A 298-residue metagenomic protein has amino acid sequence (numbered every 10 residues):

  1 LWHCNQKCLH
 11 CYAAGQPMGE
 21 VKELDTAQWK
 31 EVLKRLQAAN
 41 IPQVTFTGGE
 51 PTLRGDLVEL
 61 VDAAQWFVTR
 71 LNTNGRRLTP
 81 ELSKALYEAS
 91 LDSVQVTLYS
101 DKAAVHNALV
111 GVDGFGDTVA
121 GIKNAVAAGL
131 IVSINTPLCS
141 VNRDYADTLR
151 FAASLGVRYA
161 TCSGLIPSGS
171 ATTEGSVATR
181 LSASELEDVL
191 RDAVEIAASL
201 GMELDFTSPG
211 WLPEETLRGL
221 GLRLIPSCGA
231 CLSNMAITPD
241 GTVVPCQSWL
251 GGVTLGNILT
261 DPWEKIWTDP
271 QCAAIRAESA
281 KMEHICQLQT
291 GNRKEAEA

Functional and structural regions predicted by a protein language model:
L1-S93: Conserved alpha-helical substructure of the radical SAM core
W2-N5, L222, A280: Processing junctions and N-termini across compartments
H3, K7, S227, I285: The −1 position to Zn-ligating cysteines in a subset of zinc-ribbon hairpins
C4, F46, V96, G241 (+1 more regions): Conserved, mostly hydrophobic/aromatic
Q6, A13, S233, S248 (+1 more regions): Short Cys/His-rich local motifs and their 1-3 flanking residues in nucleic-acid-associated proteins and small
G19, E88, Y99, A104-S227 (+3 more regions): Radical SAM enzyme [4Fe-4S]-AdoMet core and its adjacent flexible, acidic and glycine-rich loops/tails across
R218, I225, T242-A298: Flexible mid-to-C-terminal extensions adjoining Fe-S/redox cofactors in radical SAM and related proteins
